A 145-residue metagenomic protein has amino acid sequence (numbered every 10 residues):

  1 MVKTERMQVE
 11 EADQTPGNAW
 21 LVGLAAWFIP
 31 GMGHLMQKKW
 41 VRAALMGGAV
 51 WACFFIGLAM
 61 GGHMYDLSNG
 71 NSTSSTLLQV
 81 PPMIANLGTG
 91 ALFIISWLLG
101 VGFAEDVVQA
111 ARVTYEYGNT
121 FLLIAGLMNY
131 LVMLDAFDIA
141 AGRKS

Functional and structural regions predicted by a protein language model:
V2-G23, M46-S145: Transmembrane helix recognition focused on a "late"/terminal membrane span
A26-G31: Hydrophobic, membrane-inserted alpha-helices
L35-L45: Membrane-interface helix starts
